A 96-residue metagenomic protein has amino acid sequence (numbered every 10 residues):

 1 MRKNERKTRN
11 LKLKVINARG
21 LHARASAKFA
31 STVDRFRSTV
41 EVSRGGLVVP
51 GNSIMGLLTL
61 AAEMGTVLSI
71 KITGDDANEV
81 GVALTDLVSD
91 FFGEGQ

Functional and structural regions predicted by a protein language model:
M1-T8, Q96: SAM-dependent methyltransferases
R6-K12, V67-S69: Intrinsic-disorder/low-complexity, polar/charged segments enriched in Ser/Thr/Lys/Arg/Asp/Glu/Gln
N10-K12, T59, D86: Acidic/proline-rich low-complexity IDRs
K14-E63, I72: Compact, glycine-rich, soluble single-domain proteins
E63-Q96: C-terminal structural segments of small proteins and small subunits
